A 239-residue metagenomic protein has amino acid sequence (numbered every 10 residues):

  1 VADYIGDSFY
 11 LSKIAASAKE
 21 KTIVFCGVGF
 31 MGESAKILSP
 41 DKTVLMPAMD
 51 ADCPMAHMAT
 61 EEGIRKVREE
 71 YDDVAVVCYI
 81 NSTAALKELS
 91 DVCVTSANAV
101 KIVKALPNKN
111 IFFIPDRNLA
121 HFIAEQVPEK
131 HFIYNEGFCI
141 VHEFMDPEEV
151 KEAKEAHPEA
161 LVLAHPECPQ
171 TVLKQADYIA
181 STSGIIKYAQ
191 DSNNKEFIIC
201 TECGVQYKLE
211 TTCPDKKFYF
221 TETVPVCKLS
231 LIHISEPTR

Functional and structural regions predicted by a protein language model:
V1-D7, V24-G27, L45-A48, V76-I80 (+9 more regions): General beta-strand structural signal in soluble alpha/beta enzymes
Y4-P54: Active-site cofactor/substrate anionic-group-binding motifs, chiefly glycine- and Lys/Arg-rich phosphate-binding loops
G6, D177-L231: A C-terminal functional module that forms or caps the active site or interfaces directly with catalytic machinery
I37-Y79: A generic, well-ordered mixed alpha/beta core segment in the N-terminal half of proteins
H57-K66, A85, D91-L106, F113-L119 (+3 more regions): Active-site glycine-rich loop that binds ribose-phosphate moieties when present
P115-T182, A189-Q190, T201: Glycine-rich, Lys/Arg-enriched anion-binding loops that position phosphate/diphosphate groups for phosphoryl
I232-T238: Residue-level detector of conserved catalytic or cofactor/ligand-binding positions in enzyme active sites
